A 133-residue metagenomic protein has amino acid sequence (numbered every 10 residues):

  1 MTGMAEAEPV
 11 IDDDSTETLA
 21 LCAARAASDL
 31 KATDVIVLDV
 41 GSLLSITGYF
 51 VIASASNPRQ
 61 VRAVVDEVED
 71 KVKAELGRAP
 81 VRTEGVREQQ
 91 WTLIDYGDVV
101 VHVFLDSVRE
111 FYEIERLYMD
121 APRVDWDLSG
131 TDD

Functional and structural regions predicted by a protein language model:
M1-V37, G41-S42, S56-D66, E84-V86 (+2 more regions): Long, contiguous binding/interaction regions
S45: Catalytic core of nucleotidyl cyclases, primarily class III adenylyl/guanylyl cyclases
K71-H102: Mid-chain, well-packed structural core segment of small domains
